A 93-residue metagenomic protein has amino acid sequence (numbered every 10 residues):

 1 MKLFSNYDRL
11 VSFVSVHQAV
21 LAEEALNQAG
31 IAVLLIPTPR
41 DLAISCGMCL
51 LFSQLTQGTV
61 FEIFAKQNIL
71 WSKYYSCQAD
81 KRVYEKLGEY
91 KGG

Functional and structural regions predicted by a protein language model:
K2-S5, L42: Solvent-exposed alpha-helices and their adjacent loops that cap or buttress functional pockets in soluble metabolic
F4, C46-M48, Y84-L87: Short secondary-structure transition/capping segments
L10, V14-V20, N27-K66, S72: Amphipathic, hydrophobic secondary-structure cores in small proteins
E24-N27, K81: Charged, amphipathic alpha-helical interaction segments
G58-G93: C-terminal structural segments of small proteins and small subunits
